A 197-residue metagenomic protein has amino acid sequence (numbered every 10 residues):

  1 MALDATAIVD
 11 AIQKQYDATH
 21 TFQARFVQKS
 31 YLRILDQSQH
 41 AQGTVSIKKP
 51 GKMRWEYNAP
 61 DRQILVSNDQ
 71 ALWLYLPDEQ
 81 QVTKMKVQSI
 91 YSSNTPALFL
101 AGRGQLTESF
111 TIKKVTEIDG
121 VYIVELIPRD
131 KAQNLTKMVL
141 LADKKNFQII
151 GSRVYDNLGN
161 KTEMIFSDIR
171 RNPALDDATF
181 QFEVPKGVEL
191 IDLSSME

Functional and structural regions predicted by a protein language model:
M1-S38, V184-E197: N-terminal leader/targeting segments and the immediate start of mature chains
T6-V9, Q13, D69, A97 (+1 more regions): Extracytoplasmic/secreted envelope proteins and their assembly/folding machinery, especially bacterial periplasmic
T19-T21, H40-Q42, K48-P50, P60 (+6 more regions): Extracytoplasmic
Q28, G51, Y57-D61, D69-A71 (+7 more regions): A mature extracytoplasmic/lumenal domain signature
R33-I34, R54, D61-I64, L74 (+4 more regions): Short beta-strands and strand-coil junctions in structured, solvent-facing domains, enriched
Q42-N94, T162-E163: An acidic-aromatic
T83, Q105-S194: Gly/Pro-enriched, hydrophobic low-complexity segments that function as extracytoplasmic propeptides/linkers
Y91-T107: Short, solvent-exposed helix-to-loop capping segments enriched in aromatics
